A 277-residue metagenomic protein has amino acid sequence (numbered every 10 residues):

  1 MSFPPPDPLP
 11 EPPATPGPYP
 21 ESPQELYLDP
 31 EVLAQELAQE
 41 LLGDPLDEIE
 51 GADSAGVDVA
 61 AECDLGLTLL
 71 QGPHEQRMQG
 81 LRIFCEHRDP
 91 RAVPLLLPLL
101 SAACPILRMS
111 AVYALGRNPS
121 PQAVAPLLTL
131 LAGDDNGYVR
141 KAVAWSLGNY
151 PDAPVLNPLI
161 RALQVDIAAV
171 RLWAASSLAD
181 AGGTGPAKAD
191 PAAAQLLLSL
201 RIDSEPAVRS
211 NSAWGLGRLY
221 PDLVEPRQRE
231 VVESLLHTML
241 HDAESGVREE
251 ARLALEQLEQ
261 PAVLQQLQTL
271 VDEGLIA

Functional and structural regions predicted by a protein language model:
M1-P94, P98-A102, E256, I276-A277: N-terminal alpha-helical scaffold/docking segments in eukaryotic complex subunits
G56-L70, D89-S101, S120-G133, D152-Q164 (+3 more regions): Amphipathic alpha-helical scaffolding segments comprising HEAT/armadillo-like alpha-solenoid repeats
C63, M78, R82, P94 (+8 more regions): Alpha-solenoid HEAT/ARM repeat scaffold
L70, R209-G215: HEAT-repeat alpha-solenoid elements in large eukaryotic scaffold proteins
H74-E75, P90, P105-I106, P121 (+6 more regions): Alpha-helix N-cap/helix-start positions at coil->helix boundaries
E75-E86, P105-R117, A142-W145: Non-membrane alpha-helical segments in proteins
C85, G116, G148, A179 (+2 more regions): Structural signature of alpha-helical solenoid repeat scaffolds
E244, R248-A277: Eukaryotic acidic, Ser/Thr-rich intrinsically disordered low-complexity regions
